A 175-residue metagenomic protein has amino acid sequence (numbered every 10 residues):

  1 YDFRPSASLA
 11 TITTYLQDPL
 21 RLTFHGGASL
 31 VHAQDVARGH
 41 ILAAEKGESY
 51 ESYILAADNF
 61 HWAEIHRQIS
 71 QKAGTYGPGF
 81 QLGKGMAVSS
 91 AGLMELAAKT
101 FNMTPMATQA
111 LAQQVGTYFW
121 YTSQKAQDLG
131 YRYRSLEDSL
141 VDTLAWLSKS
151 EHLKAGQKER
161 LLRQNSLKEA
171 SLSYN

Functional and structural regions predicted by a protein language model:
Y1-S29: NAD(P)-dependent short-chain dehydrogenase/reductase
A7, F24-A44, E51: Substrate-positioning beta->alpha
S8, W62, F119: Conserved donor sugar-nucleotide recognition element shared by glycan-biosynthetic enzymes
R21-S29, L96-F119: Low-complexity, charge- and small-residue-enriched intrinsically disordered regions
V31-Q34, F60, R134: Residue-level signal for the nucleotide or nucleotide-sugar donor/cofactor binding architecture
G39-Q109, T122, L136, V141-N175: Mid/C-terminal beta-alpha module of Rossmann-like enzyme folds, strongest in SDR-family dehydrogenases/epimerases
K125-A126: Hydrophobic/aromatic residues within transmembrane alpha-helices of multi-pass small-molecule transporters
L129-G130: Short extramembrane helix-to-coil loop segments that connect adjacent transmembrane helices in Major
